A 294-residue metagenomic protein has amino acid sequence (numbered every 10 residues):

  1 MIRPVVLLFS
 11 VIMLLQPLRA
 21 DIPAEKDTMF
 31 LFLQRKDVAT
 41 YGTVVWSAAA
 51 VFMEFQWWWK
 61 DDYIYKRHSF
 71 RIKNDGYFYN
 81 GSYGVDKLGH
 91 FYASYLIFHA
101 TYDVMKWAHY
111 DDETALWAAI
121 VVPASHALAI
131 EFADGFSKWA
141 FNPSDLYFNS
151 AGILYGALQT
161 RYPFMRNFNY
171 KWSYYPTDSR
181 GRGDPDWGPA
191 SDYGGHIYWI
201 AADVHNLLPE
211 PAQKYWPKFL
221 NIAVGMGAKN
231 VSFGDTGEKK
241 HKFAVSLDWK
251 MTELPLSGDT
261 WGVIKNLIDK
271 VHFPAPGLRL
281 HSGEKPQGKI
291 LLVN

Functional and structural regions predicted by a protein language model:
L7-K87, F91-F98, Y102-Y110, P211-Y215 (+2 more regions): N-terminal targeting leaders of membrane proteins
D103-A108, A157-Y162, A202-Q213, M251-S257: Outer-membrane beta-barrel proteins
L128-S150: Interfacial helix-loop-helix junctions of multi-pass membrane proteins
N149, D192-Y198, G237-F243: Residues that define the transmembrane beta-barrel architecture of outer-membrane proteins
L154-L158, Y198-V204, V245-M251, G288-L292: Residues on the lipid-exposed face of transmembrane beta-strands in outer-membrane beta-barrel proteins
R161-N206, E210: Primarily interfacial, aromatic-capped hydrophobic alpha-helices that serve as membrane anchors
F168-Y170, K218-V224, V245: Transmembrane beta-strands of outer-membrane beta-barrel proteins
Y174-D178, N206, M226-N230, M251-E253: Transmembrane beta-strands of outer-membrane beta-barrel pores
